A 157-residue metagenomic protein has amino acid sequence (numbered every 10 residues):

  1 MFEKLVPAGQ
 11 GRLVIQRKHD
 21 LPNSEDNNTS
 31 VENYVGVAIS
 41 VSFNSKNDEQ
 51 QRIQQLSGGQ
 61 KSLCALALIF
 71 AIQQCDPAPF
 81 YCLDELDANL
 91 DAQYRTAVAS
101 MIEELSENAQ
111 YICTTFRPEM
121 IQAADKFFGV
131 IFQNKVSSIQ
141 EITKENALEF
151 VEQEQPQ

Functional and structural regions predicted by a protein language model:
M1-Q157: Terminal ABC-like ATPase head and other globular end-domains that cap long coiled-coil arms in SMC/Rad50/SbcC-family
